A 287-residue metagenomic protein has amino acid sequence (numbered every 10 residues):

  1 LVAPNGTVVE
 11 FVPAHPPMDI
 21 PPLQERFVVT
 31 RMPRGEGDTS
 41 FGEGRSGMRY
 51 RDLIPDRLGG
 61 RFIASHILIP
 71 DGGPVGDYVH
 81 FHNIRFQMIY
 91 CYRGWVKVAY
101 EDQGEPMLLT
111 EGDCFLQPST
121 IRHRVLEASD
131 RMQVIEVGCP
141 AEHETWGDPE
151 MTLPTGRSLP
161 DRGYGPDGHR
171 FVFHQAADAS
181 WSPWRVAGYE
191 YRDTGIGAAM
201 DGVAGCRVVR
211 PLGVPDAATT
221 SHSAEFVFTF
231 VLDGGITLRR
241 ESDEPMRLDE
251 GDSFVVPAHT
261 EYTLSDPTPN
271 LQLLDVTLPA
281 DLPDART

Functional and structural regions predicted by a protein language model:
A3-V9: Short, glycine-anchored, charge-dense loop/turn motifs used at functional sites
V9-G72, E144-G213, D284-T287: A short, N-terminal "cap"/entry segment at the start of jelly-roll beta-barrel domains of the cupin/DSBH fold
E10-A14, A64-H66, C114-L116, S129-D148 (+3 more regions): A short hydrophobic beta-strand segment most commonly corresponding to one strand of the jelly-roll/cupin
H15-P17, E244-M246, D281: A short acidic/small-residue loop/turn micro-motif
L53, Y100-I121, R240-T260: Short acidic-glycine-tyrosine-enriched beta hairpin
I67-D71, H80-V98, V137-P140, V208-L212 (+2 more regions): Short, conserved beta-strand element in jelly-roll/cupin
G76-N83, Y100, M107, L126-E127 (+4 more regions): Short histidine-centered beta-strand/loop micro-motifs that create catalytic or ligand/metal-coordination sites
